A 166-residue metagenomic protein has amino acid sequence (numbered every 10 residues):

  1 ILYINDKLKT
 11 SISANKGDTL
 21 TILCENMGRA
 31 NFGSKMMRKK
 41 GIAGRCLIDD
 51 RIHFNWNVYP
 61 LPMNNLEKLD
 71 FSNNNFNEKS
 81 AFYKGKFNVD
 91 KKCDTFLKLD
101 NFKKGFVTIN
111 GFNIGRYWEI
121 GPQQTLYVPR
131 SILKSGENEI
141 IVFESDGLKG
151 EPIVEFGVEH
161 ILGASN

Functional and structural regions predicted by a protein language model:
I1, D6, L23-G33: Catalytic core of carbohydrate-active enzymes
I1-G17, D94, N113-E137: A cross-kingdom feature marking solvent-exposed beta-strand/loop segments within repeated, beta-rich binding/scaffold
L2, L20, F87-N110, Y117-W118 (+1 more regions): Aromatic-lined ligand-binding clefts that engage carbohydrates, nucleic acids, or primary amines
I12-G28, G136-E144: Short, well-structured beta-strand segments enriched in hydrophobic/aromatic residues within extracellular or lumenal
N26-F54, G147-N166: Glycine/proline-rich low-complexity spacer/linker segments in large multi-domain proteins
M27-G28, F102-K104, I114, L133 (+1 more regions): Short, glycine-/Ser/Thr-/acidic-enriched flexible segments
P60-Y83: Edge strands and adjacent loops of beta-rich recognition modules
E78-D90, L126: Short beta-strands within extracellular/lumenal beta-sheet-rich domains
